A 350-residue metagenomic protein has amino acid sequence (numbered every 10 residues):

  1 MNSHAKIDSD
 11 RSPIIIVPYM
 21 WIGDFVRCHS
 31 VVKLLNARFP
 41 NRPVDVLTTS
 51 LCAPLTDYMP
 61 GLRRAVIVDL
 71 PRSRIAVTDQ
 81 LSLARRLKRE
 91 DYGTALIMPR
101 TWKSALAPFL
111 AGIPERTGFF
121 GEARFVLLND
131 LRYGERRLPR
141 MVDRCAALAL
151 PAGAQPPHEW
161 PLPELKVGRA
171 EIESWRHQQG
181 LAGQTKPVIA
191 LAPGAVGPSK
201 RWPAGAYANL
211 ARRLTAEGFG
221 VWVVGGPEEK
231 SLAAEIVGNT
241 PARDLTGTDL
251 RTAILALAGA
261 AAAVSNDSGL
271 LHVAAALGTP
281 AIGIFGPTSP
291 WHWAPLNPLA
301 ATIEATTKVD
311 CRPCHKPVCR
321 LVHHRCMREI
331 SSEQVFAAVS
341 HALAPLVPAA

Functional and structural regions predicted by a protein language model:
M1-A350: Catalytic machinery of carbohydrate-active enzymes, primarily nucleotide-sugar-dependent glycosyltransferases
